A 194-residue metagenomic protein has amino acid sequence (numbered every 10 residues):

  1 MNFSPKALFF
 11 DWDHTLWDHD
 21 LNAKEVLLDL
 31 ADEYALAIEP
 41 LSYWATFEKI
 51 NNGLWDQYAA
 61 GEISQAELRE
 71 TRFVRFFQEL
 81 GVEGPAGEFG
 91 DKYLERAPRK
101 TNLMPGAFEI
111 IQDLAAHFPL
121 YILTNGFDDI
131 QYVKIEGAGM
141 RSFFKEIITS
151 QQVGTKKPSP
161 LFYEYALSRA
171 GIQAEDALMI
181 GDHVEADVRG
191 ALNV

Functional and structural regions predicted by a protein language model:
N2-F3, A116-F118, R169-D176: Glycine-rich phosphate-binding loop signature in dinucleotide/nucleotide-binding domains
N2-P105: N-terminal helical cap/lid subdomain that shapes the substrate entry/recognition surface in HAD-like hydrolases
F9-D11, L123, I180-G181: Generic enzyme active-site microenvironment
K24-L28, G139-M140, A166: Glycine-rich, phosphate-binding/catalytic loops in enzymes
P85, S142-E146, A174-A177: Short acidic capping loops at alpha-helix termini that bridge into adjacent secondary structure
E88-D91, R96-N102, A107-A138, F144-S150 (+1 more regions): Substrate-recognition element of Asp-dependent hydrolases with the DxDx(T/V) motif
K156-R189: Conserved Lys-Pro-Asp/Glu-containing loop-to-beta segment of HAD-superfamily phosphomonoesterases, centered on
N193-V194: Structural motif
